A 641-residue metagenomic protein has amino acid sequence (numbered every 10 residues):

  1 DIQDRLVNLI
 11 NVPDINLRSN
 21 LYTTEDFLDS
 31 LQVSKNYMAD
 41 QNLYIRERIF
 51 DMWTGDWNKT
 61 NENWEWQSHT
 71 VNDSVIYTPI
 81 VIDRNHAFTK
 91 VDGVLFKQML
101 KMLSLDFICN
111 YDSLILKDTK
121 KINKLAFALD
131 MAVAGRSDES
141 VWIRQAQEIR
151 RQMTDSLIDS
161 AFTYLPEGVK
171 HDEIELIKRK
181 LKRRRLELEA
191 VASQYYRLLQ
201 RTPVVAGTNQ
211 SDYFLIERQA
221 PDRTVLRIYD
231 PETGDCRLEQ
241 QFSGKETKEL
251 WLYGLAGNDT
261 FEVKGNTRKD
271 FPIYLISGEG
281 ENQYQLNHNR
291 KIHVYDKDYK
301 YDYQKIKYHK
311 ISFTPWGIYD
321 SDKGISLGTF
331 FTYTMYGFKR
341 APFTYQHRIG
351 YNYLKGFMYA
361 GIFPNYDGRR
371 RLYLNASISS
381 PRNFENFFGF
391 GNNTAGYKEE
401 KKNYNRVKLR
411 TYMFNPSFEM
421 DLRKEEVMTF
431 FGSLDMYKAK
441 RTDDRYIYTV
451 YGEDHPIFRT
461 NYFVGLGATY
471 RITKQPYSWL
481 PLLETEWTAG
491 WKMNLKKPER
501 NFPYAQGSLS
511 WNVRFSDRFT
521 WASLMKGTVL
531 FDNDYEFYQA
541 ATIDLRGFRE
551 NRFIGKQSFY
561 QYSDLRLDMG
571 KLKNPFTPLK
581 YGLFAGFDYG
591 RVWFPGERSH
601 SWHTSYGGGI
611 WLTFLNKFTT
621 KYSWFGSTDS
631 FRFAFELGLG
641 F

Functional and structural regions predicted by a protein language model:
D1-W57, L125, A132, T154: Internal "kinase-insert"/substrate-recognition segments embedded within catalytic cores of ATP-dependent enzymes
N61-H69: Catalytic-loop signature of eukaryotic-like protein kinases
S68-W251, G257, V263-T267, F271-K307: C-terminal catalytic region of ATP-dependent kinase domains
Y253, V263-G265, I276-Y366, D443 (+8 more regions): Outer-membrane beta-barrel initiation region
Y301-Y462, Q539-I543, T619, G626-F641: Gram-negative/organellar outer-membrane beta-barrel architecture
I306, G356-Y359, Y373, N386-G389 (+5 more regions): C-terminal outer-membrane beta-barrel translocator/porin domains of Gram-negative envelope proteins and their
P315-Y319, Y345-Y353, L372-T394, F430-M436 (+9 more regions): Transmembrane beta-barrel strands of outer-membrane/channel proteins
G324, D367-R371, R423-V427, L482-E484 (+5 more regions): Strand-connecting loop/turn motifs
